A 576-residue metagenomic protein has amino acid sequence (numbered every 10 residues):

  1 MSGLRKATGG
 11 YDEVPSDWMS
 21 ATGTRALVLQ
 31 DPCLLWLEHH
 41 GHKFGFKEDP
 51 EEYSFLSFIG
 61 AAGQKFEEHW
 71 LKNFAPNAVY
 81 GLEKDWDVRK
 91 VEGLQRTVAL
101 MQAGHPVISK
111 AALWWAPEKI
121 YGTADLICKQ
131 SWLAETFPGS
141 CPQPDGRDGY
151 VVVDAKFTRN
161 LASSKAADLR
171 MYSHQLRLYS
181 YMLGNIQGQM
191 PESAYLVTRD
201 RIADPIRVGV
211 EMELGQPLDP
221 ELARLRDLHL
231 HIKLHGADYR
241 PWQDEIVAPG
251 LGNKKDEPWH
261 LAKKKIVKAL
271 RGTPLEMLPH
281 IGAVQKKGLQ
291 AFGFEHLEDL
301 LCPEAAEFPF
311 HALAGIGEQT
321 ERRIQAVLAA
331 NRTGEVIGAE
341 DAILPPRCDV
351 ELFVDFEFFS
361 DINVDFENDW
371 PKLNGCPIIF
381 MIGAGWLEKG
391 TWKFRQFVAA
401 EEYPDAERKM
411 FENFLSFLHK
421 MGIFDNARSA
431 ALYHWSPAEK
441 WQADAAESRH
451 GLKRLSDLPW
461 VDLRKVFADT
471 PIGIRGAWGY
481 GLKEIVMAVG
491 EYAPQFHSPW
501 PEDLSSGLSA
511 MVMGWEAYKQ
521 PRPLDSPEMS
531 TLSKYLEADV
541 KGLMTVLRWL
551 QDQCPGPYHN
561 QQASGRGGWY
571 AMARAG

Functional and structural regions predicted by a protein language model:
M1-Q143: Metal-dependent nuclease catalytic cores that hydrolyze phosphodiester bonds in DNA/RNA, characterized by
P15, F44, N160-A162, A203-D204 (+11 more regions): Flexible loop/turn segments at secondary-structure boundaries
G41-T97, C302-A342, P346, P523 (+2 more regions): A non-catalytic, helix-rich entry segment at domain boundaries
Q102, W115, G139-Q143, G338-F424 (+1 more regions): Conserved RNase H-like, two-metal-ion catalytic cores of nucleic-acid enzymes
P106-S109, P117, Y121-W132, G146-R147 (+3 more regions): Conserved DEDDh/DEDDy metal-dependent 3′-5′ exonuclease domain
A194-T198, R207-M277, A283-K286, G490-G567: Acidic, Mg2+-coordinating catalytic module of metal-dependent nucleases/exonucleases that use a two-metal-ion mechanism
R271-Q325: Helix-hairpin-helix
L344, F353-K389, S530-G576: RNase H-like, metal-dependent nuclease domains and their acidic two-metal-ion catalytic environment used
